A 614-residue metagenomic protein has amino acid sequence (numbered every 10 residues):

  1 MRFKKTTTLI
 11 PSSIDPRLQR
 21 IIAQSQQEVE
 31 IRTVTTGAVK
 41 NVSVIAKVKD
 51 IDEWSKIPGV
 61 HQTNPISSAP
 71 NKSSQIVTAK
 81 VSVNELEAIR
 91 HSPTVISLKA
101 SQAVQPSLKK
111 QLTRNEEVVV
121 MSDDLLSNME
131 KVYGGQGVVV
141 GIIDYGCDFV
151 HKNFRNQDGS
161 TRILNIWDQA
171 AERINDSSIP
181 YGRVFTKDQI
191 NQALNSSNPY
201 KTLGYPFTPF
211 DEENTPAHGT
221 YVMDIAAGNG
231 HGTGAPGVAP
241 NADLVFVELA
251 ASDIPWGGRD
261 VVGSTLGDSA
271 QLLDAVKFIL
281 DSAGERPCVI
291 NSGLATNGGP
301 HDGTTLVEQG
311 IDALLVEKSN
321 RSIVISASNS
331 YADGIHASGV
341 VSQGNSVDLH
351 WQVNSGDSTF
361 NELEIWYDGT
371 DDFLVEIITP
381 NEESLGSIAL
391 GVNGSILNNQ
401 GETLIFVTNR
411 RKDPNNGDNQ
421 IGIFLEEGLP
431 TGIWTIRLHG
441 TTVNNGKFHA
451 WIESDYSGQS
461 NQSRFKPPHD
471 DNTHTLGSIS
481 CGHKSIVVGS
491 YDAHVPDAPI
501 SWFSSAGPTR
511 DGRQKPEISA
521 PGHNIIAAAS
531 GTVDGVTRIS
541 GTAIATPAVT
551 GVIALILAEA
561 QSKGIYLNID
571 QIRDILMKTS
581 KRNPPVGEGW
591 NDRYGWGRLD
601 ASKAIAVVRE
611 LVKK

Functional and structural regions predicted by a protein language model:
M1-E130, Q136-V139, N153, D158-G159 (+3 more regions): Autoinhibitory N-terminal propeptides
V104-P106, G146-F149, Q169-R173, A250-I254 (+6 more regions): Solvent-exposed loop/turn segments at secondary-structure junctions within structured extracellular/periplasmic domains
L126-D268, E285-C288, G299, G303 (+6 more regions): Subtilisin-like serine protease catalytic core
V132-Y133, V139-G146, K152-F154, N214 (+4 more regions): Conserved, compact domain cores that house catalytic/ligand-binding motifs in diverse enzymes and effector modules
P180-F207, W256, N381-S384, A493 (+1 more regions): Catalytic-core environment of secreted peptidases
M223-A226, V245-D253, L280-I290, D371-L374 (+3 more regions): Hydrolase catalytic cores
D253-V341, D348, D357-H483, G512 (+1 more regions): Substrate-binding/access-modulating region of protease and related hydrolase catalytic domains
G263, A270-V289, G587-K614: C-terminal domain-closing interface element
